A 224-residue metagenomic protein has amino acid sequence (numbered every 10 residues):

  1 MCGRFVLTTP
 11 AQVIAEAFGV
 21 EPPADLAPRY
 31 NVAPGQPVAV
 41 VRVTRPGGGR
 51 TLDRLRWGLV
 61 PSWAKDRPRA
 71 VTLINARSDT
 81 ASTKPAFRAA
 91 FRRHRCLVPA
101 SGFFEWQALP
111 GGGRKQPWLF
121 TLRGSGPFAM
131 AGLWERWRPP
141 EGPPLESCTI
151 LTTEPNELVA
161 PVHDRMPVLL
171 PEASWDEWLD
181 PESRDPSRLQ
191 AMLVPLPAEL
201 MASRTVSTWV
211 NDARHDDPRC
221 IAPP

Functional and structural regions predicted by a protein language model:
M1-P224: Short linear sequence motif anchored by a di-proline
